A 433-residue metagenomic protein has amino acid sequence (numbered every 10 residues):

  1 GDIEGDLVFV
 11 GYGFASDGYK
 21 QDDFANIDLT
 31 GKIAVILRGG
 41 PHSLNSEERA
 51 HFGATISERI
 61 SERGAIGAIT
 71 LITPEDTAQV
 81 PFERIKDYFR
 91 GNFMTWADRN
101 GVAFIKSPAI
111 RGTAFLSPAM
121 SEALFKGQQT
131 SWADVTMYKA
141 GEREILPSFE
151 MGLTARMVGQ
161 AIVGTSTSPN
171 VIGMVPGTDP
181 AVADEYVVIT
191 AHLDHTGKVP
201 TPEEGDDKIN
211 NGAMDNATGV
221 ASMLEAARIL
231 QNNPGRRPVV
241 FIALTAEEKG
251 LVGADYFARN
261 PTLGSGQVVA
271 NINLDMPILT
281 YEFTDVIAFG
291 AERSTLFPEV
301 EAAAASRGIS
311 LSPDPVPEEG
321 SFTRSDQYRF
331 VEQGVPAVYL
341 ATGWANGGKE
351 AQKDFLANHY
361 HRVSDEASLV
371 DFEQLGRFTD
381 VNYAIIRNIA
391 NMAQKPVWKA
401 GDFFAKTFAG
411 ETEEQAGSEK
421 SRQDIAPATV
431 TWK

Functional and structural regions predicted by a protein language model:
G1, R99-W132, G235, L244-A351 (+3 more regions): Metal-dependent peptidase/peptidase-like ectodomains
G1-Q21, F104-G212, R228, N232: Soluble metallo-hydrolase cores and metallopeptidase-like ectodomains found primarily in the secretory/periplasmic
D6-V10, I33-L37, I66-L71, G112-L116 (+10 more regions): Structural recognition of the beta-strand scaffold that forms the well-ordered cores of secreted hydrolase catalytic
V8-Y88: A conserved hydrophobic secondary-structure block that centers on an alpha-helix together with its immediately flanking
N26-D28, K32-G53, S57, E75 (+2 more regions): Catalytic-core environment of secreted peptidases
K208-I209, Y281-F289, H359-D371: Short beta-alpha connecting loops at secondary-structure transitions that line or flank enzyme active sites
R228, N232, A341, G347-F408: His/Asp/Glu-rich mid-to-C-terminal helical/loop segments that flank catalytic regions of hydrolases
K399-K433: Acidic, Ser/Thr-rich low-complexity intrinsically disordered segments
